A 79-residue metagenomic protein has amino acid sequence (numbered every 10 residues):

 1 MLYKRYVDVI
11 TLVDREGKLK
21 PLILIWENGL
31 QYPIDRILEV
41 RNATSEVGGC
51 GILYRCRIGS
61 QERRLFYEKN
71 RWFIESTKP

Functional and structural regions predicted by a protein language model:
M1-P79: Cysteine-centric segments in proteins
